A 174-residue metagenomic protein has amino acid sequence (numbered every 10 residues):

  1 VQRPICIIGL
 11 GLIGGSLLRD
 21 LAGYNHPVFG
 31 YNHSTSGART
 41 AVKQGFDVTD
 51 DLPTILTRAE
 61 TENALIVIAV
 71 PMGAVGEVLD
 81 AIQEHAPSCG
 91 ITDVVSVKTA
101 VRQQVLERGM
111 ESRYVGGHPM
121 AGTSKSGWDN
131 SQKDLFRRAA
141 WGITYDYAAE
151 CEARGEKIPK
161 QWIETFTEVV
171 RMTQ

Functional and structural regions predicted by a protein language model:
V1-A59: NAD(P)+-binding Rossmann beta1-loop-alpha1 motif at the extreme N-terminus of oxidoreductases
Q2-P4, N63, S88, R138: Phosphate-coordination loops involved in phosphoryl transfer and adenosine-cofactor binding
C6-I7, I68, I143: Hydrophobic Val/Ile/Leu positions in short beta-strands of Rossmann-like dinucleotide-binding domains
F29-Y31, T49-D50, T92, V115 (+1 more regions): Hydrophobic/aromatic beta-strand patches that form the interior of the parallel beta-sheet core in alpha/beta enzyme
H33, V70, V94: Short beta->alpha hinge that forms the Motif I/post-I loop of the SAM-binding pocket
L52-G90: Rossmann-like NAD(P)-binding element
V78-D129: Rossmann-like NAD(P)(H) cofactor-binding subdomain of soluble oxidoreductases
E107-T173: Rossmann-fold dinucleotide-binding core
